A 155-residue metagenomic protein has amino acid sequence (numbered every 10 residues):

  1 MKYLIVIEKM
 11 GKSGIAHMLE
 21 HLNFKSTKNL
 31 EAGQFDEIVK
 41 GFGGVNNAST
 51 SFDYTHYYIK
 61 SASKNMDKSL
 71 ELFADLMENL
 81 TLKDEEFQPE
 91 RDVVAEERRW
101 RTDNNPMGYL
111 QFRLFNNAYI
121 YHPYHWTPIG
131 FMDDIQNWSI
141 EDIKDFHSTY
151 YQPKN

Functional and structural regions predicted by a protein language model:
M1-V39: Active/ligand-binding-proximal structured segments within catalytic/core domains that scaffold catalytic residues
Q34-N155: Charge-rich, well-structured scaffold segments of protease-associated domains
